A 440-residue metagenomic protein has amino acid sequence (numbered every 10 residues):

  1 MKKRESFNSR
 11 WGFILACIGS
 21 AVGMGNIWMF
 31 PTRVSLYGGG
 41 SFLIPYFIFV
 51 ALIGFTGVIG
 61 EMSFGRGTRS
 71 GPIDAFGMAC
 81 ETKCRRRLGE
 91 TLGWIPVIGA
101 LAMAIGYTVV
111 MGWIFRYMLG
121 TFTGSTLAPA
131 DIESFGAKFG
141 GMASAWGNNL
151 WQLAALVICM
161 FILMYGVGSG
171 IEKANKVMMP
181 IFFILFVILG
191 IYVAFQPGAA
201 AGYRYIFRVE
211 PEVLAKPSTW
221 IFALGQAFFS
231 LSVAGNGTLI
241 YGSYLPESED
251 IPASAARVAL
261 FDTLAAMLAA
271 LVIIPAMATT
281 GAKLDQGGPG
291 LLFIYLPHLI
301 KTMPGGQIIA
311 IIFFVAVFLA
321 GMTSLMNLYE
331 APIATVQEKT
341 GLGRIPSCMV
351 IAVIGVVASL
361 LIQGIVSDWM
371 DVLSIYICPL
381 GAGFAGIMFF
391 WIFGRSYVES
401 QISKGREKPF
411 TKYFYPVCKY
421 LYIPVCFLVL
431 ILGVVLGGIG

Functional and structural regions predicted by a protein language model:
M1-W28, G57-M62, R66-T91, P246-D250 (+1 more regions): Membrane-interface "cap" regions at the ends of multi-pass membrane proteins
K2-E5, R33-Y37, G67-I95, T108-G168 (+5 more regions): Inter-helical loop and helix-membrane interface segments of multi-pass membrane transporters/permeases
K2-K3, F7, E172, K176-M322 (+1 more regions): Membrane-embedded translocation segments of transport machinery
S9-F49, N236-G242, E249-A256, L260-T263 (+1 more regions): Transmembrane helix-boundary motif of multi-pass solute transporters/channels
G12-I14, S20, N149-L150, F261-M267 (+4 more regions): Loop-to-transmembrane helix boundary motifs in multi-pass membrane proteins
M29-Y46, G65-G71, W113, G170-M178 (+6 more regions): Transmembrane helix-loop boundary segments of multi-pass membrane transporters
T91-V97, P332-I333, T340-A352, V372-L430 (+1 more regions): C-terminal membrane-solvent junction of multi-pass transporters and transport-like membrane proteins
M111-A143, Y244-S248, A253, R257-A265 (+3 more regions): Helix-loop-helix connectors at the membrane interface of multi-pass transporters/channels
